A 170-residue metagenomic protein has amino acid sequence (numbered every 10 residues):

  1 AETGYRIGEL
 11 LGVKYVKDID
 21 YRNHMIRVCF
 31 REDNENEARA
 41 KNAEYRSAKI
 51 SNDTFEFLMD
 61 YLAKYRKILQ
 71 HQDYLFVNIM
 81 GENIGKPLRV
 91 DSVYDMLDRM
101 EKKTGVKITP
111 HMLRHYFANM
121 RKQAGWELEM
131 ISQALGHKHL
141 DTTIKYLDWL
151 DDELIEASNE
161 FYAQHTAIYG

Functional and structural regions predicted by a protein language model:
A1-L11, M120: Short pre-functional
G12-E56: Conserved tyrosine-mediated DNA breakage-rejoining catalytic core shared by Y-recombinases
R39, R89, P110-H111: Residue-level marker of regulatory loop/turn positions in helix-turn-helix DNA-binding domains and in histidine
S51-G105: Active-site/catalytic core of tyrosine-dependent DNA strand-transfer enzymes
Y94-Q133: Short, basic (Lys/Arg/His-rich) helix/loop patches that form interaction surfaces in the mid-to-C-terminal regions
L135, H139-E160: Catalytic-site neighborhood detector that most strongly recognizes the C-terminal catalytic loop/helix of tyrosine
Y162-G170: C-terminal secondary-structure termini that scaffold catalytic or DNA-interacting sites
